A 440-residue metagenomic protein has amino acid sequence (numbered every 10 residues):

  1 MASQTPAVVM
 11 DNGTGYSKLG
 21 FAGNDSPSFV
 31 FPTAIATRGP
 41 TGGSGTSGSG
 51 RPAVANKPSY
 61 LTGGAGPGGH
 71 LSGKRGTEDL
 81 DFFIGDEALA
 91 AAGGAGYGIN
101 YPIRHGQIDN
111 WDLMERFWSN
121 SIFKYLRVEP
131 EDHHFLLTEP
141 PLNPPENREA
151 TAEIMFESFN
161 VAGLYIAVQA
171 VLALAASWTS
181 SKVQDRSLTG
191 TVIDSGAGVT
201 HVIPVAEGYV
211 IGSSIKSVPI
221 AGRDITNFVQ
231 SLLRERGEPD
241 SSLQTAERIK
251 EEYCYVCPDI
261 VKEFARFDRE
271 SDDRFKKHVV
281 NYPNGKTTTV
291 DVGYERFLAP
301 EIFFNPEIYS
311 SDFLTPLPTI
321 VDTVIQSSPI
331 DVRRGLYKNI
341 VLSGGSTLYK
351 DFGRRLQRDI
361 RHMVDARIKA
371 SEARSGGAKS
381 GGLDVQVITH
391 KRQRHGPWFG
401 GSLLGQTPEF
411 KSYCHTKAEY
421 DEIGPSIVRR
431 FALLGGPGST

Functional and structural regions predicted by a protein language model:
M1-T440: C-terminal region/appendage detector
